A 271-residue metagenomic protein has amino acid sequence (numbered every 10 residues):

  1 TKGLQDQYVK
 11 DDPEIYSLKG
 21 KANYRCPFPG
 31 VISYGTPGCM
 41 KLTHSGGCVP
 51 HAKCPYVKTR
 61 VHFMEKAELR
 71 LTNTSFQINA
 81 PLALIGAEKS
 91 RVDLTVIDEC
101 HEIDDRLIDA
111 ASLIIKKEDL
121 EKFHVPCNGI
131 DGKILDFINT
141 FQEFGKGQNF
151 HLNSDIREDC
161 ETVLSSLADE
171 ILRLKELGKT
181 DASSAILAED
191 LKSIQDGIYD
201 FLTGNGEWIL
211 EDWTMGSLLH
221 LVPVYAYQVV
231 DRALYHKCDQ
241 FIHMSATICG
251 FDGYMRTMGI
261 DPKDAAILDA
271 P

Functional and structural regions predicted by a protein language model:
T1-K2, T72-F76, E99, M244-I248: A short beta-strand-to-loop transition that corresponds to the Sensor-1 phosphate-sensing loop of AAA+ P-loop ATPases
G3-D12: Short amphipathic alpha-helical segment within the helicase RecA-like ATPase core that mediates nucleic-acid
V9, M64-E65, Y235: Alpha-helix boundary recognition
D12-G47, P81-P271: Conserved coupling segment at the C-terminus of the helicase ATP-binding
H51-E65, R70-D93: Conserved RecA-like ASCE ATPase "motif II neighborhood" in helicase/translocase motors
